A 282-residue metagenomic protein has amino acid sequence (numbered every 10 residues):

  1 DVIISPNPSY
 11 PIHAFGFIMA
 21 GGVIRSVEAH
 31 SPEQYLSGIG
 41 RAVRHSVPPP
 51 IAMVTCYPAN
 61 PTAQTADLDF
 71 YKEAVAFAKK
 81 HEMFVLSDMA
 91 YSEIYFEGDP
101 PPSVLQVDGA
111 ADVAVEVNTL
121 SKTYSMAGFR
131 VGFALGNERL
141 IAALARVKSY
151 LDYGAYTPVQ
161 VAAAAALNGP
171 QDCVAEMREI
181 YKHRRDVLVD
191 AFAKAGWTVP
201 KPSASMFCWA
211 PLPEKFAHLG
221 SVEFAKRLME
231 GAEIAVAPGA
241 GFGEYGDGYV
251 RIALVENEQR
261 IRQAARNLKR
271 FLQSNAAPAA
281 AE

Functional and structural regions predicted by a protein language model:
D1-E282: PLP-dependent class I/II
